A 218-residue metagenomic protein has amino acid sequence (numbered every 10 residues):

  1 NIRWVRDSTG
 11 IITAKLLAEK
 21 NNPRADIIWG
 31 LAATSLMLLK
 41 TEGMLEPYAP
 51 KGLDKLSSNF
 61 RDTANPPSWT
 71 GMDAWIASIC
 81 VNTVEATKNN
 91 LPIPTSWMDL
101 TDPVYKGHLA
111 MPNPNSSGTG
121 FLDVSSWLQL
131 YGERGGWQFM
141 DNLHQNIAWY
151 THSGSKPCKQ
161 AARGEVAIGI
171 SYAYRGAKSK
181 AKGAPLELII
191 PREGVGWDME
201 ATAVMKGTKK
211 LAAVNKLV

Functional and structural regions predicted by a protein language model:
R3, D7-I11, L17, R24-E165: Extracytoplasmic ligand-binding site segments that recognize negatively charged/polar headgroups
S8, S171, G196, K209: Short, glycine/acidic-rich beta->alpha junctions
K20-N22, A213: Short, surface-exposed connector motifs at secondary-structure boundaries
T34-L38, A162, V166-P185: A ligand-binding cleft/hinge motif common to bilobed small-molecule-binding domains
K55-N59, F139-H144, Y150-T151, K182-K206: Periplasmic-binding protein-like
T95-P103, E200-V218: Bilobed periplasmic-binding protein/Venus flytrap-like ligand-binding cleft at the lobe interface of extracytoplasmic
P157-C158, Y174-K178, E193-G196: Short, catalytically relevant binding-site loops at active-site mouths
